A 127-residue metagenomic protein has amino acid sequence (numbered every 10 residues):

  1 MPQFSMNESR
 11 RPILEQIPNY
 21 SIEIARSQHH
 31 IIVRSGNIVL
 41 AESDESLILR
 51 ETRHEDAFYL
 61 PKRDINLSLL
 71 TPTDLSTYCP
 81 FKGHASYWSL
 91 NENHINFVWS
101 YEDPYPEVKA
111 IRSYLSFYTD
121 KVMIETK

Functional and structural regions predicted by a protein language model:
M1-K127: Terminal leader/tail segments of proteins
